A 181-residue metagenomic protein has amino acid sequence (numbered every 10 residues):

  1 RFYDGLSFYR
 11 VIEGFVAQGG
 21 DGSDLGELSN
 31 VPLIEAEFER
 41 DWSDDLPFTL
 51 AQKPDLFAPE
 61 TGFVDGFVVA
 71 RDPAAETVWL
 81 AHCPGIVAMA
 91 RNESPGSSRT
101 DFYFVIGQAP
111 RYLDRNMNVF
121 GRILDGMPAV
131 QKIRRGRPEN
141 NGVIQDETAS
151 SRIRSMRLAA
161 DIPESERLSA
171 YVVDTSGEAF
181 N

Functional and structural regions predicted by a protein language model:
R1-N181: Cyclophilin-like peptidyl-prolyl cis-trans isomerases
